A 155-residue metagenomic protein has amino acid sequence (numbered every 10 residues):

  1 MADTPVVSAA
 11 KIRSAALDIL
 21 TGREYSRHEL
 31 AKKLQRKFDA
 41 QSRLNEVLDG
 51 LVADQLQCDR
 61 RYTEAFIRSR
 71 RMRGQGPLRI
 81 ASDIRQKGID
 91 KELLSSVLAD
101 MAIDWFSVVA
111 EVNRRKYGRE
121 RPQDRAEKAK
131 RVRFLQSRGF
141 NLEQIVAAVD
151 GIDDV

Functional and structural regions predicted by a protein language model:
M1-V155: An alpha-helical, amphipathic repeat domain used for nucleic-acid recognition, typified by the mTERF helical solenoid
